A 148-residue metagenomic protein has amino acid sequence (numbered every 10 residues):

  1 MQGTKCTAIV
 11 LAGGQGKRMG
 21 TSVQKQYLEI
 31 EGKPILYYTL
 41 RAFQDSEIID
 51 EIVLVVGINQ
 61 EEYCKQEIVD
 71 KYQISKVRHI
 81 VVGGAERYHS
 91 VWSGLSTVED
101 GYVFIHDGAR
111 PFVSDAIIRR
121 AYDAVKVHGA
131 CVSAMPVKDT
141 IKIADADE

Functional and structural regions predicted by a protein language model:
G3-E61: N-terminal glycine-rich phosphate-binding loop and ensuing alpha1 helix
V10, L36, G94, H106-D107 (+1 more regions): Residue-level signal for inorganic ion chemistry
M19, C64-I68, A121, I141: Hydrophobic packing residues within well-ordered alpha-helices of enzyme cores
Y37-D100: Conserved N-terminal catalytic core of the sugar/cofactor nucleotidyltransferase
Y102-F104: Short aromatic/hydrophobic "clamp" motif used to bind/position activated sugar donors
G108-F112: Acidic metal-phosphate-binding loop of nucleotide-sugar-dependent transferases
V113-E148: Conserved core of the sugar-phosphate nucleotidyltransferase
